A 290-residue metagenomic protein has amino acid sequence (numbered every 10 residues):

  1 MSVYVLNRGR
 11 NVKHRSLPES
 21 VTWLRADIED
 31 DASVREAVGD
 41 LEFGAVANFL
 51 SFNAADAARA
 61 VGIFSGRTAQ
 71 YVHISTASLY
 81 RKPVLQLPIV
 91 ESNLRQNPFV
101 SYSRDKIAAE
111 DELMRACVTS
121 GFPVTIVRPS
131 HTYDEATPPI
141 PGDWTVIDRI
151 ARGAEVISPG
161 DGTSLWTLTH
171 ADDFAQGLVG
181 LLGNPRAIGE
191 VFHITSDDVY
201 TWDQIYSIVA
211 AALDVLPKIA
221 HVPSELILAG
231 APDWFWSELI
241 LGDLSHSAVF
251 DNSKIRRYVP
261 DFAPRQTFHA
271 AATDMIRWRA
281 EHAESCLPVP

Functional and structural regions predicted by a protein language model:
M1, A263-P290: Amphipathic terminal alpha-helices
M1-F49, T119: N-terminal Rossmann/SDR dinucleotide-binding element
T76-S101, R115-S120, T137: Active-site "gating" loop of Rossmann-like NAD(P)-dependent oxidoreductase/epimerase domains
L87-D111, I140-W144, T167-L168, V199 (+1 more regions): Short-chain dehydrogenase/reductase
E110-A136: Conserved beta-loop-beta element that borders a ligand/cofactor-binding pocket
I140-V146, P159-G183, G189-E190: Substrate-positioning beta->alpha
G180-I240, N252, R257-Y258, D274 (+1 more regions): Mid/C-terminal beta-alpha module of Rossmann-like enzyme folds, strongest in SDR-family dehydrogenases/epimerases
